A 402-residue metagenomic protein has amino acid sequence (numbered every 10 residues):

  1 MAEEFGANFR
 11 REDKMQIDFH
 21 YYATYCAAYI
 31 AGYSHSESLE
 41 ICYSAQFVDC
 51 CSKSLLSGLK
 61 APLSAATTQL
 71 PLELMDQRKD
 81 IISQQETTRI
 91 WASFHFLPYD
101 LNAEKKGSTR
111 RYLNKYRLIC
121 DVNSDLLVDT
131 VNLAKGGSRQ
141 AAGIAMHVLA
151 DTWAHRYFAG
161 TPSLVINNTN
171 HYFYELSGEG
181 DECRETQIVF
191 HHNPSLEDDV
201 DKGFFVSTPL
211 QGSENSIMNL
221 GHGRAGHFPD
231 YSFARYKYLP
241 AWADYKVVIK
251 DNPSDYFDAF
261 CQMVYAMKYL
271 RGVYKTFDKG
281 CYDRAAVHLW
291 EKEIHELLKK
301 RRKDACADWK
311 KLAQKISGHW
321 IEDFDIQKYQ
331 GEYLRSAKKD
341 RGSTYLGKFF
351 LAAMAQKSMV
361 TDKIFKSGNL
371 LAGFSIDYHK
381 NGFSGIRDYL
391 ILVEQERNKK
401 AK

Functional and structural regions predicted by a protein language model:
F5-K402: N-terminal leader/auxiliary helical segments
